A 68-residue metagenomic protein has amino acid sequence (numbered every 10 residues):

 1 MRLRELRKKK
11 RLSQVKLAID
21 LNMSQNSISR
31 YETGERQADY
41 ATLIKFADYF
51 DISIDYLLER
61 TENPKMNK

Functional and structural regions predicted by a protein language model:
M1-K9: A short, Lys/Arg-rich alpha-helix, primarily the initiator
K8, I19, D48: Alpha-helical residues within the helix-turn-helix
K9, L58-K68: Short, charged recognition helix plus adjacent turn of helix-turn-helix-like nucleic-acid-binding domains
L12-S29: Short alpha-helical DNA-recognition segment
A41-Y56: DNA major-groove recognition helix of helix-turn-helix/homeodomain DNA-binding modules
